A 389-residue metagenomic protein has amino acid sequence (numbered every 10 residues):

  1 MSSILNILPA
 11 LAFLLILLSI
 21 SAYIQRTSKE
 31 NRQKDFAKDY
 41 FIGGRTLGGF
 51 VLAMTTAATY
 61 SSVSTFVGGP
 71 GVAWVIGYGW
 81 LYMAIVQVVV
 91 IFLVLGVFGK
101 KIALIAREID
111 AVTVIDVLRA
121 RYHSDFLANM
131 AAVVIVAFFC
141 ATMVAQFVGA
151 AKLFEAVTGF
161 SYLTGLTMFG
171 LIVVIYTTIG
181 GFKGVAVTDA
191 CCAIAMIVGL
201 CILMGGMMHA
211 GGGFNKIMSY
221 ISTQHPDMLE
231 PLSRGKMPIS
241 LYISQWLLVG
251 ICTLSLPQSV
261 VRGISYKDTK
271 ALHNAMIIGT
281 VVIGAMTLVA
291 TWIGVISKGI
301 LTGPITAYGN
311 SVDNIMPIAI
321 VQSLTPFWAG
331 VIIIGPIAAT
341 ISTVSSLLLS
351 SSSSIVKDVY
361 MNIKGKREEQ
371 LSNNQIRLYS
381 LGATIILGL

Functional and structural regions predicted by a protein language model:
M1, V72-Y78, F98-L104, G149-V157 (+2 more regions): Membrane-water interface regions at transmembrane-helix termini and the short interhelical loops of multi-pass membrane
M1-V67, G180, G205: Membrane-interface "cap" regions at the ends of multi-pass membrane proteins
I16, A132-A145, A195-M208, I243-L254 (+2 more regions): Selective recognition of specific alpha-helical transmembrane segments in multi-pass small-molecule
L18-R32, G96-G99, F139-F147, A151 (+6 more regions): Hydrophobic alpha-helical segments and their helix-loop junctions in multi-pass secondary transporters
D39-D110, L241-T253, S259-V261, S265-I305 (+3 more regions): Membrane-interface helix-loop-helix modules in multi-pass membrane proteins
R45-F50, Y122-N129, T158-M168, S233-I239 (+3 more regions): Membrane-interfacial loop-to-helix junctions in multi-pass transporters
Y82-T177, Q245-G250, A338-S345: Helix-loop-helix module between adjacent transmembrane segments
R121-N129, V136, V356-L389: Loop-to-transmembrane helix boundary motifs in multi-pass membrane proteins
